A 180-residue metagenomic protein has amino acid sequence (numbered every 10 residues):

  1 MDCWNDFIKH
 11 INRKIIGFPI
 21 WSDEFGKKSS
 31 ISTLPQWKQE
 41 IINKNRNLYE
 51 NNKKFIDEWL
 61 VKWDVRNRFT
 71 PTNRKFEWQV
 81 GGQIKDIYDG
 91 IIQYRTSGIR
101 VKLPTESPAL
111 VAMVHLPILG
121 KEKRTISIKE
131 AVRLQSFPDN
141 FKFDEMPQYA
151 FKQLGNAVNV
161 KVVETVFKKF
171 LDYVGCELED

Functional and structural regions predicted by a protein language model:
M1-D180: C-terminal target-recognition/interaction regions appended to catalytic cores
